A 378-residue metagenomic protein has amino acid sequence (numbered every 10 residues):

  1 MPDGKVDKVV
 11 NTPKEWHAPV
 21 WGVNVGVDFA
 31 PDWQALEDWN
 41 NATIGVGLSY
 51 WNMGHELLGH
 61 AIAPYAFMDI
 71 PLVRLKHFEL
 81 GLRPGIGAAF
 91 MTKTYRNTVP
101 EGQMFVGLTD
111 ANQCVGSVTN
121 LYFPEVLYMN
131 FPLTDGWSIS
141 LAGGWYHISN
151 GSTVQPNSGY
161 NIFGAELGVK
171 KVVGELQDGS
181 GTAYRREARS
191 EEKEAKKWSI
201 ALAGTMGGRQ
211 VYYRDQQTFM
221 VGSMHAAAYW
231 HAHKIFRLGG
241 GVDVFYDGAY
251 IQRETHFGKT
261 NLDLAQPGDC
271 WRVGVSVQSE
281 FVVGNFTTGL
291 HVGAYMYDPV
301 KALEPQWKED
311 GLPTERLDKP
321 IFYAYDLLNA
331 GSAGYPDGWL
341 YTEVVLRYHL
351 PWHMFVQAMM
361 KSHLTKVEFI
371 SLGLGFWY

Functional and structural regions predicted by a protein language model:
M1-D3, V27-F29, L48-G54, I86-T94 (+8 more regions): Transmembrane beta-strands of outer-membrane beta-barrel pores
M1-N11, D32-D38, L57-L58, L75-F123 (+3 more regions): Outer-membrane beta-barrel translocator/channel fold
V6-N11, L57-A61, T94-E101, G151-S158 (+5 more regions): Outer-membrane beta-barrel translocator domains and adjoining extracellular loop/strand segments of Gram-negative
E15-W21, L58-P64, F78, S117-F123 (+6 more regions): Residues that define the transmembrane beta-barrel architecture of outer-membrane proteins
V23, N161-Y184, V367-Y378: Outer-membrane beta-barrel "beta-signal"
V25, I44-V46, L82-I86, E125-L127 (+9 more regions): Membrane-embedded beta-strand positions of outer-membrane beta-barrel proteins
V25-F29, I70-L72, M129-F131, K171 (+5 more regions): Residue-level signature of outer-membrane beta-barrel architecture
P31-A35, K76-F78, F131-I139, E175-G179 (+3 more regions): Repeated loop/turn-to-beta-strand initiation elements of outer-membrane beta-barrel proteins
